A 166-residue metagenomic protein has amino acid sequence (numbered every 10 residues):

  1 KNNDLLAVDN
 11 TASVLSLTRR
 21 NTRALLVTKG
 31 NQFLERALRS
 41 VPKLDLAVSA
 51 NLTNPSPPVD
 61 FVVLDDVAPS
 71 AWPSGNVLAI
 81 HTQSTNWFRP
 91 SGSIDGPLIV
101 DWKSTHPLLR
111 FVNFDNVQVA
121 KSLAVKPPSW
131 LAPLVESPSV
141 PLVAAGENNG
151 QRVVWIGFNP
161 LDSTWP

Functional and structural regions predicted by a protein language model:
K1-P166: N-linked glycosylation sequons
